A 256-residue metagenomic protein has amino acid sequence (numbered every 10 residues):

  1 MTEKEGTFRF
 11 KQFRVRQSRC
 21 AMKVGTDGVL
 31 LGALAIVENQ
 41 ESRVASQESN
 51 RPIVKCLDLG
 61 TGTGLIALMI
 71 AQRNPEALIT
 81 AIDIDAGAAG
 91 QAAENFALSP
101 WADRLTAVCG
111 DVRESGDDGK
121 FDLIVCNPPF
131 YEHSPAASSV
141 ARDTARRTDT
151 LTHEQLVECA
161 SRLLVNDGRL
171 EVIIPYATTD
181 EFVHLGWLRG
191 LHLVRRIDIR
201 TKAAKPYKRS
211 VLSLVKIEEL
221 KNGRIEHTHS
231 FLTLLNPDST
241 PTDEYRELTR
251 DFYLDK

Functional and structural regions predicted by a protein language model:
E3-N39, I53, L59-M69, H227 (+1 more regions): SAM-dependent Rossmann-like transferase core, predominantly class I methyltransferases with a strong bias toward
R16, T80, T106-V108, V194-I197: General small-molecule cofactor/ligand-binding pocket signal
C20, V24, T150-Y207: Conserved Class I SAM-dependent methyltransferase catalytic core
L31, N127, L156, L214: Residue-level signal for inorganic ion chemistry
A33-N39, P52-G119, L123-C126, E132-A137: Conserved SAM/SAH cofactor-binding pocket of Class I
V37-K55, I217, N222: Short, basic, low-complexity termini and linkers enriched in Ser/Thr/Gly/Pro that act as targeting/leader peptides
P128-Q155, C159-R162: Mobile active-site "lid"/loop adjacent to the S-adenosyl-L-methionine
P206-K256: SAM/dcSAM-binding transferase cores
